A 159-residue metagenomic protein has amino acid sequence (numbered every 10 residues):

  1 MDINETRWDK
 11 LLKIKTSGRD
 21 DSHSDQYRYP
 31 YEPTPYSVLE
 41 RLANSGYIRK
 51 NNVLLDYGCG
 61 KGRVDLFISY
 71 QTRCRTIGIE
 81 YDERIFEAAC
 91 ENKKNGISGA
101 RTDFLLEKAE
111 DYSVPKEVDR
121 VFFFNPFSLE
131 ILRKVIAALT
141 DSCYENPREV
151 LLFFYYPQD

Functional and structural regions predicted by a protein language model:
M1-R49: S-adenosyl-L-methionine
N51-G58: Conserved class I S-adenosyl-L-methionine
G62-L66: Glycine-rich SAM-binding Motif I of class I
D82: Conserved SAM/SAH-binding beta-strand->alpha-helix loop
A89-C90: Conserved SAM-binding loop
G99-K108: Conserved SAM-binding strand-loop segment of SAM-dependent methyltransferases
R120-I131: A short SAM/SAH-binding and catalytic strip from SAM-dependent methyltransferases
E130-D159: C-terminal substrate-binding/active-site "lid" region of AdoMet-derived donor-dependent transferases
